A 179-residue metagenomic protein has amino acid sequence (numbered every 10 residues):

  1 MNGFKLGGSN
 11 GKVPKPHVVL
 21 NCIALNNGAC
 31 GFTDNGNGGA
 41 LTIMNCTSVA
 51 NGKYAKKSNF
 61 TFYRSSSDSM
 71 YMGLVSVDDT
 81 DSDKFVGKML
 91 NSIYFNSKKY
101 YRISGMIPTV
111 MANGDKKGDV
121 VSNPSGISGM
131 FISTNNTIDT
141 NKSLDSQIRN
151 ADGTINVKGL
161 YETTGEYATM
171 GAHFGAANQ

Functional and structural regions predicted by a protein language model:
N2-G8, V13-N26, G39-G52, R64-D78 (+1 more regions): Right-handed parallel beta-helix
C30: Glycine-centered loop/turn positions within well-structured domains that cap or flank conserved ligand/cofactor-binding
T33: Extracellular attachment/recognition segments
F60: Residue-level signature of catalytic and energy-coupling elements of molecular machines, predominantly ATP/GTP-dependent
D78, F95-Q179: Surface beta-loop-beta hairpin patches that serve as ligand-binding interfaces in beta-rich domains
S82: Catalytic adenosine-cofactor/nucleotide-binding cores of aminoacyl-tRNA synthetases and other
